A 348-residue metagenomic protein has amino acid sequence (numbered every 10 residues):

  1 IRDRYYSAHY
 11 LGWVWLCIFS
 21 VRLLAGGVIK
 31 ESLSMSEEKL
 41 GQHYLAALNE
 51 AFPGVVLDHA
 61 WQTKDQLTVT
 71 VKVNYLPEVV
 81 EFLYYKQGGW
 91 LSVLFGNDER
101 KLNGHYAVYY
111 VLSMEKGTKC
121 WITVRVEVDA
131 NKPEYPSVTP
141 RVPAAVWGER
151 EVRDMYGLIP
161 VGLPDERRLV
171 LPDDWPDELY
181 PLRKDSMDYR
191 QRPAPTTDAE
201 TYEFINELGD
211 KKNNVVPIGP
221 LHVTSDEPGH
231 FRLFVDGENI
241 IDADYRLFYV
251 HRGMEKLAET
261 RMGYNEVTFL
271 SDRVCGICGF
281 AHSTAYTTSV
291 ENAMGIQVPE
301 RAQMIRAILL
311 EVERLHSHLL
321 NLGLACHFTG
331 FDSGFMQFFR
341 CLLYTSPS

Functional and structural regions predicted by a protein language model:
I1-D3, Y344-S348: Conserved small/polar residues in nucleotide/adenosyl-binding loops
R2, E149-R150, S283, V312: A generic alpha-helix preference that emphasizes hydrophobic side chains
Y6-N239: Terminal low-complexity/charged segments
R167, D173-L179, R183-N239, A243-S346: Catalytic cofactor-binding cores of redox enzymes
